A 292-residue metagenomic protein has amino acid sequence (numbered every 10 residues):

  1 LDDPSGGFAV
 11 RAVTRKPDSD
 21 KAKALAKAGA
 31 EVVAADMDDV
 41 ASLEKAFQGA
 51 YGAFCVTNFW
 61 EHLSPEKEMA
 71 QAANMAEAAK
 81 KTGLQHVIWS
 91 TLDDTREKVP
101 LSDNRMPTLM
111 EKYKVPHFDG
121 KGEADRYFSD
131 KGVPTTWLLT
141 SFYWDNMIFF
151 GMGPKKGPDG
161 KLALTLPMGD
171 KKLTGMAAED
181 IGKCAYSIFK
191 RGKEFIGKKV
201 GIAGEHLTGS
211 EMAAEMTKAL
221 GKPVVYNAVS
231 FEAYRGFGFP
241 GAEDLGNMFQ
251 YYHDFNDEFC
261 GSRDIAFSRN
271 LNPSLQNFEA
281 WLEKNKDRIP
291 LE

Functional and structural regions predicted by a protein language model:
L1-A24, V32, D38-A70, E77-I88 (+3 more regions): Oxidoreductase cofactor-interface core, primarily capturing Rossmann-like NAD(P)-dependent enzymes
D20-G29, P158-D159, R269, A280 (+1 more regions): Polar/charged alpha-helical tracts
F195, F231-E292: A hydrophobic C-terminal alpha-helical subdomain
